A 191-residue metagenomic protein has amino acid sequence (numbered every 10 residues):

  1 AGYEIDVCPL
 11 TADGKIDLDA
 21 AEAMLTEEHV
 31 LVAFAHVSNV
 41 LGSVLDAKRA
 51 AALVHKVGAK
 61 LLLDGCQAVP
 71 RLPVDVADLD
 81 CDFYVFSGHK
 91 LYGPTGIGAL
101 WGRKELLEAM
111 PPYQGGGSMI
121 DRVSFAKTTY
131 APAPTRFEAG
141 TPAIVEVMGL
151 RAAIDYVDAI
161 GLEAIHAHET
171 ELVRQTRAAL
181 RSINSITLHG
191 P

Functional and structural regions predicted by a protein language model:
A1-P191: Pyridoxal 5′-phosphate
